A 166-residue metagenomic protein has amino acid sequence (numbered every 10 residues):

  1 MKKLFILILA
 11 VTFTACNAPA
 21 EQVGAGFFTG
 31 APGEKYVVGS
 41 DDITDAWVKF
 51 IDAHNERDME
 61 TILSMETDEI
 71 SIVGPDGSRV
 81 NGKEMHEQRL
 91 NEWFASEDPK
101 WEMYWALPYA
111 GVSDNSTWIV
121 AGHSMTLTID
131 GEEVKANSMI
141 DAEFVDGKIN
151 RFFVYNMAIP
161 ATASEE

Functional and structural regions predicted by a protein language model:
L4-F13: Sec-dependent N-terminal signal peptides
C16-E56, S64: Short, low-complexity N-terminal intrinsically disordered segments enriched in polar/charged residues
F28, E60-Y109: A solvent-exposed, acidic/Ser-Thr-rich amphipathic alpha-helical stretch
N115-M125: A short hydrophobic beta-strand element
N115-S116, A142-N150: Short, solvent-exposed coil/turn segments at beta-strand boundaries
V120, V134-I140: Short, surface-exposed coil-to-beta transition loops
T126-K135: Short, cysteine-centered beta-strand-loop-beta hairpins and adjacent loop/turn segments enriched in charged/polar
R151-E166: Low-complexity, intrinsically disordered terminal/linker segments enriched in charged and Gly/Pro repeats
